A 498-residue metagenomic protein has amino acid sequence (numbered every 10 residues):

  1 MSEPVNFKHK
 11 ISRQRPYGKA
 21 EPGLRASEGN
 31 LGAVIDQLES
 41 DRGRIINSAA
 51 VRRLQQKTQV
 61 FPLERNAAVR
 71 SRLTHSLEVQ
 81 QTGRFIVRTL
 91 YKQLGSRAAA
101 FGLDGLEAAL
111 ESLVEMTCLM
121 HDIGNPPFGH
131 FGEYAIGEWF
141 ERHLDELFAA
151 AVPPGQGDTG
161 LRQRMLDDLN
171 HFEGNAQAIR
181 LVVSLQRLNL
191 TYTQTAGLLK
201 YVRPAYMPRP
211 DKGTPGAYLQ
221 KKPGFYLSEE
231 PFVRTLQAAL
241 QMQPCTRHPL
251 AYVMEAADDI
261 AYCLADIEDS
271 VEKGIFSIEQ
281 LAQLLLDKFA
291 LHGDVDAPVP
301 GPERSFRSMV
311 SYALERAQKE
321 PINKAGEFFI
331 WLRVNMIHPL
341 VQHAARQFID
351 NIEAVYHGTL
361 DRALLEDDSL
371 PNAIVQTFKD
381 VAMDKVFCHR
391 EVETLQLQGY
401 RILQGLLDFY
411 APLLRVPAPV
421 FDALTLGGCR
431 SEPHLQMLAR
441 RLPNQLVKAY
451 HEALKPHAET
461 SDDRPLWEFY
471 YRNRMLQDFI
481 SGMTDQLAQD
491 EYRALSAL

Functional and structural regions predicted by a protein language model:
S2-V34, I46-K57, N66, L77 (+4 more regions): Sequence-structural signature of the catalytic-core scaffold of metal-dependent phosphohydrolases that act on
I35, L63, R70-T74: Low-complexity, highly charged intrinsically disordered N-terminal segments that act as targeting/localization
E39-R52, K221-G224, E366-I374: Acidic, low-complexity proline/glycine-rich segments
V51-Q55, D145, R187, T191 (+9 more regions): Intrinsically disordered or highly flexible coil/loop and linker segments, enriched in small and charged/polar residues
K57-A67, V381-V386: A short small-residue
R304-D368, Q376, C388: Long, amphipathic alpha-helical stalk/connector segments used for oligomerization, subunit docking, or mechanical
I349-H451: Substrate-recognition/cap regions that form aromatic- and gly/pro-loop-enriched pockets for small-molecule ligands
L424-L498: C-terminal amphipathic alpha-helical interaction region
